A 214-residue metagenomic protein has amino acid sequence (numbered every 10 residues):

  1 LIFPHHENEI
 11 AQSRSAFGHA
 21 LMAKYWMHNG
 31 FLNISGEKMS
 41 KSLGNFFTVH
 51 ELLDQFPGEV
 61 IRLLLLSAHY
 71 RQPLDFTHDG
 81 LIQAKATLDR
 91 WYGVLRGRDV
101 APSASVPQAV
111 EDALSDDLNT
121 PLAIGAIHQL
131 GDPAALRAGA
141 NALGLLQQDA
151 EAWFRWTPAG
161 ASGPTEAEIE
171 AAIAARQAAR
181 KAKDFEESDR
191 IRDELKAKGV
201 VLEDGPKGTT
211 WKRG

Functional and structural regions predicted by a protein language model:
L1-D99: Alpha-helical recognition segments enriched in aromatics with Gly/Pro capping that present substrate-recognition
E9-Q12, T48, A109, A113 (+3 more regions): Short, hydrophobic/aromatic alpha-helical segments in well-folded domains
Y25-N29, L64-L65, H78, A101-S103 (+3 more regions): Short coil/turn segments at secondary-structure boundaries
M39-S40, A101-S105, G163-A167: Short helix-capping and inter-helix turn/linker motifs at the boundaries of alpha-helical repeat units
E59-L63, S105, A167, A171: Generic alpha-helical secondary structure signal
P73-L74, G80-Q147: Helix-loop elements that line ligand-binding/catalytic pockets
H78-L81, L114-D117, G160-P164, A178-A179: Short, contiguous acidic/charged loop-to-helix segments that flank catalytic cores in large enzymes
I124-G214: Basic, alpha-helical terminal appendages of large translation-related enzymes
